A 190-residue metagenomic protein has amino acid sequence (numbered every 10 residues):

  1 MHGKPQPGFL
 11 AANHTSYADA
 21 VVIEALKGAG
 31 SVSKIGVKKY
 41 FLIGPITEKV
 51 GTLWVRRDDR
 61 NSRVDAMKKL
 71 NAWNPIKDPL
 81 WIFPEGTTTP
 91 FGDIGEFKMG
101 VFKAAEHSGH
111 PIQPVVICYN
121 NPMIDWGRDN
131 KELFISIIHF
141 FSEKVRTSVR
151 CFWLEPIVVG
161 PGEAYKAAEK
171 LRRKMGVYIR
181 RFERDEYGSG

Functional and structural regions predicted by a protein language model:
H2, A72, N120, G162-G190: Membrane-interfacial terminal anchoring regions of lipid-handling membrane enzymes
K4-R60: Catalytic core of membrane glycerolipid acyltransferases/transacylases, capturing the structured, soluble-facing
P7-F9, K77-F83: Residue-level preference for the first positions of well-ordered beta-strands
H14-S16, G86-T89, Y119: Short glycine-rich anion-binding loops that position phosphate/pyrophosphate groups of nucleotides and phosphorylated
L42-P45, D78, F91-Y165: A cross-family acyltransferase "interaction/gating" segment
T52-N74, P79: A membrane-cytosol interface segment of integral membrane proteins
